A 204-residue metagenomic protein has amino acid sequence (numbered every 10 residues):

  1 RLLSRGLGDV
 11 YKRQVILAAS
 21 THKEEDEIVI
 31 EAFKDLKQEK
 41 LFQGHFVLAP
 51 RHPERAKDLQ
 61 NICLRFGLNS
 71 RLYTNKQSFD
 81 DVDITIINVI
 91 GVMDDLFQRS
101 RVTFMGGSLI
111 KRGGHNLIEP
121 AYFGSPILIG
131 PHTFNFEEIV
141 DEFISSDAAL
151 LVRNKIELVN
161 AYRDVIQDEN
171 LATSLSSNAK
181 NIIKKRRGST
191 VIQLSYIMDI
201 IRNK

Functional and structural regions predicted by a protein language model:
R1-Y11: Single conserved hydrophobic/aromatic residue that forms the stacking wall/gate of nucleotide- or nucleobase-binding
D9-P53: Active-site donor-nucleotide binding/catalytic segment of nucleotide-sugar enzymes
A32-E39, D58, I62-F66, E142 (+1 more regions): Alpha-helical structural signal in soluble globular domains
V47-I87: Catalytic donor nucleotide-activated moiety binding site of glycosyltransferases and closely related
R55, N88, V92, E157: Short acidic active-site motifs
R71-L117: Donor nucleotide-activated moiety binding/catalytic core segment of transferases that use nucleotide-activated donors
Q98-N181: Catalytic binding pocket for nucleotide-activated donors in carbohydrate/polymer assembly enzymes
R186-K204: C-terminal alpha-helical cap of glycosyltransferases
